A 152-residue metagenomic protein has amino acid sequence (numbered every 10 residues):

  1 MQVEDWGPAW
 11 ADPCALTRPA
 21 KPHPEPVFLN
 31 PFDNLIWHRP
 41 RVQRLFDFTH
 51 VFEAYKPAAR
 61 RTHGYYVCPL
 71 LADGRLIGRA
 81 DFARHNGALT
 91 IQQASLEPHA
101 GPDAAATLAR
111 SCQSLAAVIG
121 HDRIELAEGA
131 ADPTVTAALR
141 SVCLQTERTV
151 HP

Functional and structural regions predicted by a protein language model:
M1-P152: Long, charged, low-complexity, helical-prone intrinsically disordered regions
